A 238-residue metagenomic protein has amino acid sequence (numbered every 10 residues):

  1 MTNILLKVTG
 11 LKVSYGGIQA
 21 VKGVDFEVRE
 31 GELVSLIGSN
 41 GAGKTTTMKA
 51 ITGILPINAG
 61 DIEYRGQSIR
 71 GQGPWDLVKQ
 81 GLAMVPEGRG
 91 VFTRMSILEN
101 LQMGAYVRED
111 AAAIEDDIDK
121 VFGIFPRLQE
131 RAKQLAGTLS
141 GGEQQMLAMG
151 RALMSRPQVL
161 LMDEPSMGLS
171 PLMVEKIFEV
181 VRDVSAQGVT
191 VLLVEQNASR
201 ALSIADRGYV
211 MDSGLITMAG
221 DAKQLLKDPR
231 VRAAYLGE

Functional and structural regions predicted by a protein language model:
T2-E238: Glycine-rich phosphate-binding loops of nucleotide-dependent enzymes
